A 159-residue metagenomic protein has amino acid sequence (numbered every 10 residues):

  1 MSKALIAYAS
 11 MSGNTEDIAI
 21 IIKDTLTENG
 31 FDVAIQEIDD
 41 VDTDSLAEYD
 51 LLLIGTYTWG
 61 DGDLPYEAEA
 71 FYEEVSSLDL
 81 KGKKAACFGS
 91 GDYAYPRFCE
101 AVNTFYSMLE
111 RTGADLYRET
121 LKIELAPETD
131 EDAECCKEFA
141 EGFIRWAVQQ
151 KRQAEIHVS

Functional and structural regions predicted by a protein language model:
M1-K3, E73: Generic detector of short alpha-helix boundary/capping microenvironments and adjacent low-complexity segments
K3-T25: N-terminal beta1-alpha1 ligand-phosphate binding loop
A4-L5, I35-I38: Contiguous segments within soluble domain cores/interaction surfaces
D17, T25-N29, A34-Q36, E48-S159: FMN-binding flavodoxin-like domain, especially the glycine-rich phosphate-binding loop
D40-S45: Short acidic active-site motifs
